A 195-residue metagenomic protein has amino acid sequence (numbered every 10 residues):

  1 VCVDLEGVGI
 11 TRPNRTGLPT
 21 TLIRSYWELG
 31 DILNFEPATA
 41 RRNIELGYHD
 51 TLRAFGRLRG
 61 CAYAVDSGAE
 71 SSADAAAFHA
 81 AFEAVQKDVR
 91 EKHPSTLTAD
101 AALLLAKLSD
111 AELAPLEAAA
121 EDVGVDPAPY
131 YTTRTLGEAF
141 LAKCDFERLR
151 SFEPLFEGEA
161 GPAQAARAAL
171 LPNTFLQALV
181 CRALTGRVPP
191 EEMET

Functional and structural regions predicted by a protein language model:
V1-T195: Patatin-like phospholipase
